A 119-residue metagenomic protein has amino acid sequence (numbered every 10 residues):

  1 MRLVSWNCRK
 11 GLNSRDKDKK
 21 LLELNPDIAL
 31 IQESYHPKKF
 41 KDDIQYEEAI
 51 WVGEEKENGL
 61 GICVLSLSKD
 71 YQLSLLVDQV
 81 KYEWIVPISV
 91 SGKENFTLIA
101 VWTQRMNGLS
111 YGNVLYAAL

Functional and structural regions predicted by a protein language model:
M1-I44, W51, K56: N-terminal, active-site-proximal structural segment of metallo-dependent hydrolase catalytic domains
K10-G11, D78-Q79, G112: A conditional alpha-helix N-cap/helix-loop micro-motif detector
N13-R15, G108-Y111: Active-site-adjacent loop/helix micro-motif of nuclease/hydrolase catalytic cores
L22-P26, I50, Y82-E83, A117-L119: Short, low-complexity, polar/charged sequence segments that are solvent-exposed and flexible
S34-M106: Structured beta-strand-rich core segments of catalytic domains in phosphoester-bond hydrolases
L109-L119: A long, amphipathic alpha-helix that forms part of the scaffold/cap immediately adjacent to metal-dependent active
